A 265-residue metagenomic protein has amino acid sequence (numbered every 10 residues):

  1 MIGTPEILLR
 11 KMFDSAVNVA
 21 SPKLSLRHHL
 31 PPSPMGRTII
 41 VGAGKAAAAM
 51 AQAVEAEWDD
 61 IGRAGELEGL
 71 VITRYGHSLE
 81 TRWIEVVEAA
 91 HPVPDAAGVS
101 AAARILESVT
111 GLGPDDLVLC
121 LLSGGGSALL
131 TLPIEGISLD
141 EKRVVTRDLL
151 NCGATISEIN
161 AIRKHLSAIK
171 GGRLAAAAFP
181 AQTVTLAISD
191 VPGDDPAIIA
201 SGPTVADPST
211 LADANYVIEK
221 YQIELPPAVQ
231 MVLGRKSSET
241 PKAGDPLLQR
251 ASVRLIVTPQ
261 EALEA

Functional and structural regions predicted by a protein language model:
M1-A265: N-terminal loops that bind phosphate or other acidic moieties and the adjacent beta-alpha structural core
